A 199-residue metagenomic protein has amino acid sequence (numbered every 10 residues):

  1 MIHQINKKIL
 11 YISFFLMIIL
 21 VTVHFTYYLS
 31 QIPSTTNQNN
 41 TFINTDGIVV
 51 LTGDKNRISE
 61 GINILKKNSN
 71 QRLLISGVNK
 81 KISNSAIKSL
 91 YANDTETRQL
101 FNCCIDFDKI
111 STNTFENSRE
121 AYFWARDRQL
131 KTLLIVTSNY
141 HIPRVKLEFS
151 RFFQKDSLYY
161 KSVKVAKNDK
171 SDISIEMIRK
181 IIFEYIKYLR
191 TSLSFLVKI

Functional and structural regions predicted by a protein language model:
M1-K7: N-terminal Lys/Arg-rich, disordered targeting/topogenic segments
K8-I9, I58: Hydrophobic alpha-helical segments, especially transmembrane helices and their immediate juxtamembrane helical caps
L10-Y27: Hydrophobic membrane-insertion alpha-helices, especially the h-region of bacterial N-terminal signal peptides
L20-H24, V165, Y185: Aromatic-anchored segments of alpha-helical transmembrane domains
S30-I175: A structural signal for short, hydrophobic/glycine-enriched beta-strand patches
I173-I199: A transmembrane-helix-recognition feature enriched in membrane-embedded lipid enzymes and envelope glyco-/phospholipid
